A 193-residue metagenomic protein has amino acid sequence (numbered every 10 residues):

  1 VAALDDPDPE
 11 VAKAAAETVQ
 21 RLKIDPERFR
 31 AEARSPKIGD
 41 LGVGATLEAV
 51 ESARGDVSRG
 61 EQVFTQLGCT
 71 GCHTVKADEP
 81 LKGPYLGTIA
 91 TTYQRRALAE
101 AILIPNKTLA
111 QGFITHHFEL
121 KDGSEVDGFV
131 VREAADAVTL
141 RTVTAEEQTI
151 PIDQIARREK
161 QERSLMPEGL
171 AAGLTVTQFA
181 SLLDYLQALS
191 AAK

Functional and structural regions predicted by a protein language model:
V1-R54, V75, Y185-K193: Post-cleavage N-terminal segment of exported redox proteins
E17-L22, L103, S124-V126, V130-D136 (+2 more regions): C-terminal capping alpha-helices of c-type cytochrome domains
S35-T65, E79-G87, Y93-A97, K121-S124 (+2 more regions): Electrostatic cytochrome c docking/interface patches
D56, G68, L174-Q178: An acidic site on a long C-lobe helix of protein kinase domains
G60, Q66-K76, L86, L182-L189: The canonical Cys-X-X-Cys-His
D78-I104, I114-K160: Gly/Gly-Pro-rich "capping" loops immediately C-terminal to redox-active cysteine motifs in periplasmic/lumenal
T108-G112: Active-site phosphate-binding and catalytic loops of NTP-dependent enzymes
